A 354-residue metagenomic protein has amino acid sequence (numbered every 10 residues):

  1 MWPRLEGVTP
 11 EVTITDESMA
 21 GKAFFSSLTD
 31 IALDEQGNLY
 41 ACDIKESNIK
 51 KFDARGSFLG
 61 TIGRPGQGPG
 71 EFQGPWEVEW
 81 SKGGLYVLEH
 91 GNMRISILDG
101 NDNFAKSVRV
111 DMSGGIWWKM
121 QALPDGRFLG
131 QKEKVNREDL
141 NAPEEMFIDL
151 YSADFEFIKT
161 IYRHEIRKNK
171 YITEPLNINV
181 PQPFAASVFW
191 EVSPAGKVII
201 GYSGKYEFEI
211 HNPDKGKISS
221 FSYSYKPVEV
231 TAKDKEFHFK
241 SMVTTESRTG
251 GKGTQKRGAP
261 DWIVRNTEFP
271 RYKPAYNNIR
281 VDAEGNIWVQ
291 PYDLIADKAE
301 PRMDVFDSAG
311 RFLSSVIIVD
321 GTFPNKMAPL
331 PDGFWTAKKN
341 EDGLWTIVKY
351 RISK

Functional and structural regions predicted by a protein language model:
M1-K354: Eukaryotic scaffold repeat domains enriched in small/polar residues
